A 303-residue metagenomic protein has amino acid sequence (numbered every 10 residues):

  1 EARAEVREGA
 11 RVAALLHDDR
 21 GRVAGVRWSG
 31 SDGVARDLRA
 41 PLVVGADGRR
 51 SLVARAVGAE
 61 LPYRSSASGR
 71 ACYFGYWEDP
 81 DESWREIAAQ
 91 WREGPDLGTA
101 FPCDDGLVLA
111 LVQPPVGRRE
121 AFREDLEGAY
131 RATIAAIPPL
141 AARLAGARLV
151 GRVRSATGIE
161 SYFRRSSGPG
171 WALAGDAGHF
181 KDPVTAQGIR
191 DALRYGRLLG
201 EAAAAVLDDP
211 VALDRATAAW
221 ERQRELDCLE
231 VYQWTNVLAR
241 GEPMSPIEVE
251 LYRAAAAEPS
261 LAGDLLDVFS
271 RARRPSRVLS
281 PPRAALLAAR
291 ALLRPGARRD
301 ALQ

Functional and structural regions predicted by a protein language model:
E1, I134-A135, A145, R154 (+3 more regions): Alpha-helix boundary recognition
A2-L140: Predominantly flavin-linked oxidoreductase catalytic cores and closely associated redox partners
V6, L61, A141-A142, V211 (+2 more regions): Secondary-structure boundary/capping signal
A110-V112, R197, E230: Short acidic (Asp/Glu) and glycine-rich catalytic loops that position anionic groups and cofactors
R118-D214: FAD/FMN-dependent oxidoreductases across multiple families
A204-Q303: C-terminal helical "tail/cap" subdomain of flavin- and related membrane-associated enzymes
